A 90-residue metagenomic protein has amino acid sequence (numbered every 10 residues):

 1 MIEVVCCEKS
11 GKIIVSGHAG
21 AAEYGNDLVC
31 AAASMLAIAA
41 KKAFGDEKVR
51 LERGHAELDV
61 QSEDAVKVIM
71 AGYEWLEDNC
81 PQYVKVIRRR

Functional and structural regions predicted by a protein language model:
M1-L28, M35-R90: N-terminal intrinsically disordered, cationic/polar leader segments that include organellar targeting peptides
